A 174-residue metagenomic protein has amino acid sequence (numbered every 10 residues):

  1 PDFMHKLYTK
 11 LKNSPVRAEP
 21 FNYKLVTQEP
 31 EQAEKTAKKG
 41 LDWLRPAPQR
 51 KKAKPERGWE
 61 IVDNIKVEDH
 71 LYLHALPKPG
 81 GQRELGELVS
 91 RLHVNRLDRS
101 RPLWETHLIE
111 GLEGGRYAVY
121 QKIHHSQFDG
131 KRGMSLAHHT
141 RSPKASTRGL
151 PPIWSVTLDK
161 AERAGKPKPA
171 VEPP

Functional and structural regions predicted by a protein language model:
P1-P173: Non-catalytic N-terminal regions of enzymes
